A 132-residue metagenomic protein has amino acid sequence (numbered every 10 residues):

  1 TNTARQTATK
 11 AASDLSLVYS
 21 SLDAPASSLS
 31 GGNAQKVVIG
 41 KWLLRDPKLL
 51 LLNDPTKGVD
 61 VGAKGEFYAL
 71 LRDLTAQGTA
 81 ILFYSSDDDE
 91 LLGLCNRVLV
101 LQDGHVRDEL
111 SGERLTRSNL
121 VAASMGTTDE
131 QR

Functional and structural regions predicted by a protein language model:
T1-R132: Glycine-rich phosphate-binding loops of nucleotide-dependent enzymes
